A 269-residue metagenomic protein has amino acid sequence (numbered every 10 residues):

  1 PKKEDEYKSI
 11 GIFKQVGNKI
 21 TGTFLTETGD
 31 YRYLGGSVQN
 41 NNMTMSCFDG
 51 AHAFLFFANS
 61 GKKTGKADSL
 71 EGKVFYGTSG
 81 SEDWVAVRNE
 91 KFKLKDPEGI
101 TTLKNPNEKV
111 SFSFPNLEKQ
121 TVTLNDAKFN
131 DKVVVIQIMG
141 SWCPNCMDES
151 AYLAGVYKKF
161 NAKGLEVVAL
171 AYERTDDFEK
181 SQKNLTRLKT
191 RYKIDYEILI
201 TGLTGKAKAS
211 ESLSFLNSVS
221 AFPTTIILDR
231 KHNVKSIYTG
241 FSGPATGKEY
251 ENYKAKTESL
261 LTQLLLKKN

Functional and structural regions predicted by a protein language model:
P1-K62: Central antiparallel beta-sheet cores of small beta-barrel/beta-sandwich binding domains
G72-E98: Short, structured interface segments
N89-D126: N-terminal "domain-start" segment that seeds a small globular fold
E108, K132, S220-F222: Short, small/polar residue-rich loop motifs at catalytic or cofactor-binding pockets
P115, L185-T224, R230: Short, internal strand/loop/helix patches that form the active-site neighborhood or redox-interaction surface
V122-L153, E166-L170: Short active-site neighborhood of thiol/selenol oxidoreductases, capturing the structured segment around
D148-K193, T204-S212: Structural microenvironment flanking redox-active thiols in thiol-disulfide oxidoreductases
A221-N269: Thiol-/selenol-based redox modules, centered on thioredoxin-like and closely related oxidoreductase domains
